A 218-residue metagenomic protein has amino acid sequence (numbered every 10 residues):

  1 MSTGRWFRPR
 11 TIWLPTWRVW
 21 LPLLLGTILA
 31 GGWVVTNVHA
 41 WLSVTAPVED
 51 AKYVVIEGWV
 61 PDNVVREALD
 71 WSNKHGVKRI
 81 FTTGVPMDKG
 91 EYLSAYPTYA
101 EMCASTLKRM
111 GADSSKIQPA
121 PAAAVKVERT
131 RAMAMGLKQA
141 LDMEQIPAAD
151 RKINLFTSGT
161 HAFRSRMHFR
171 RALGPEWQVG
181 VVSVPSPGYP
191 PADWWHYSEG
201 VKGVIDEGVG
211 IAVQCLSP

Functional and structural regions predicted by a protein language model:
G4-T45: N-terminal type II signal-anchor transmembrane helix that functions as the membrane-insertion/stop-transfer segment
R5, V77, G200-V201: A generic structural signal for solvent-exposed, polar alpha-helical segments
T11-W13, V85-D88, V204, A212: Amphipathic, soluble alpha/beta structural segments
H39-H196: A structural signal for short, hydrophobic/glycine-enriched beta-strand patches
W195-P218: A transmembrane-helix-recognition feature enriched in membrane-embedded lipid enzymes and envelope glyco-/phospholipid
